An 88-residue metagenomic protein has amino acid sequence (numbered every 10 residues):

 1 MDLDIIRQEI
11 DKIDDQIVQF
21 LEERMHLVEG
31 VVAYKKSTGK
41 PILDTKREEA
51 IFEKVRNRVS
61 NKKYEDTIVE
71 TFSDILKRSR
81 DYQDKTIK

Functional and structural regions predicted by a protein language model:
M1-K88: Domain-level signature for soluble enzymes in the chorismate/prephenate branch of the shikimate pathway
